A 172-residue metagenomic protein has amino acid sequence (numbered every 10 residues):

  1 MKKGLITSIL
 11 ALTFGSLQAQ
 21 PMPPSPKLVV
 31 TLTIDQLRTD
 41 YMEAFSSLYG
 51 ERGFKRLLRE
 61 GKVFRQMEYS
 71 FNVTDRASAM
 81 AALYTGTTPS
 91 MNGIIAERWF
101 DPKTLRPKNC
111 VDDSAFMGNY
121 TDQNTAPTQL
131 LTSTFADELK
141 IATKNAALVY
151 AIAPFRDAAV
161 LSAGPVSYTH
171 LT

Functional and structural regions predicted by a protein language model:
M1-P24: Bacterial Sec-dependent N-terminal signal peptides
K27-R38, L57, L83, L139: Beta-strand elements within well-structured catalytic alpha/beta cores of enzymes that handle phosphate/sulfate esters
L32-Q36, M67-S70, I152-D157: Active-site-proximal beta-strand/loop segments in catalytic clefts of secreted hydrolases
R38-A44, Y69, T121-A126: Second-shell loop/turn segments in exported
M42-M91, L148-I152: Short, structured active-site-proximal loop/turn typified by the sulfatase FGly-forming signature C/S-X-P-X-R
M91-G93, D157-A163: Short catalytic/ligand-binding loop motif for oxyanion handling, primarily in non-cytosolic enzymes, centered on
T125-L130, K144-I152, R156-A159: A conserved hydrophobic secondary-structure block that centers on an alpha-helix together with its immediately flanking
T169-T172: Conserved small/polar residues in nucleotide/adenosyl-binding loops
